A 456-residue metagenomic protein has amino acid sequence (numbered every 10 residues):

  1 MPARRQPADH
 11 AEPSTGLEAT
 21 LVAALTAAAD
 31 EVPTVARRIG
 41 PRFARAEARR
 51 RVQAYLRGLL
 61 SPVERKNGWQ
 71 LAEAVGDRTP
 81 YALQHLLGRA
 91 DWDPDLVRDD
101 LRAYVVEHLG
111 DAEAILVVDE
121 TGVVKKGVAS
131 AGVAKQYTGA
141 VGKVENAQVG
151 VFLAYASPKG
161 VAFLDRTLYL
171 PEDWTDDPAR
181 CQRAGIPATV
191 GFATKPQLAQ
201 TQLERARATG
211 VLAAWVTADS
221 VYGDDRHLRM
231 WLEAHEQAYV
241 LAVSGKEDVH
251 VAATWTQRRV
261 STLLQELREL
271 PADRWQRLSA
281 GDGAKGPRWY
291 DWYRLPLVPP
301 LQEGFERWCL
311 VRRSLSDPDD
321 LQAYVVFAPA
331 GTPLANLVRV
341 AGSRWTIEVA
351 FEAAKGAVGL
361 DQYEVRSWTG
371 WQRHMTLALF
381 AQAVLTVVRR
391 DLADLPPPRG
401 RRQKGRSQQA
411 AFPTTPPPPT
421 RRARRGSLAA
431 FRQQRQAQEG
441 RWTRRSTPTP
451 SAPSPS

Functional and structural regions predicted by a protein language model:
P2-A3, E12-A19, A23-T217, V221-A238 (+1 more regions): Conserved, well-structured functional cores that handle cations and Mg-NTP chemistry
P2-E47, L59, L170, C181-F192 (+5 more regions): A short, flexible helix-boundary coil/loop motif
R49-L56, G68, L334, I347 (+1 more regions): Short runs of predominantly hydrophobic/aromatic residues within well-ordered alpha helices that form helix-helix
V118, G122, Y222, R268 (+1 more regions): Short amphipathic alpha-helical "interface-anchor" segments enriched in bulky aromatics
V149, D320, T346, A350 (+1 more regions): Catalytic-loop motifs flanking and including active-site residues across diverse enzymes
V298-T332, W345: Charge-patterned, long linear interaction tracts outside catalytic cores
